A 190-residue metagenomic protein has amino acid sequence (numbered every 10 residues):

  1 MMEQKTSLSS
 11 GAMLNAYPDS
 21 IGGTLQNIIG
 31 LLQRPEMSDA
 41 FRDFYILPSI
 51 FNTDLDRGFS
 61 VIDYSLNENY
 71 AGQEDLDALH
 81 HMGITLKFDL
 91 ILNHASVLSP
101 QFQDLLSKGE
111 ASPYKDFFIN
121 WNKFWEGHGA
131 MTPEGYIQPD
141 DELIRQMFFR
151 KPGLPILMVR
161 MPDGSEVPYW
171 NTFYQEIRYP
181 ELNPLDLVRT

Functional and structural regions predicted by a protein language model:
E3-R189: Acidic/aromatic-lined carbohydrate-recognition and catalytic surfaces of CAZymes acting on diverse glycans
